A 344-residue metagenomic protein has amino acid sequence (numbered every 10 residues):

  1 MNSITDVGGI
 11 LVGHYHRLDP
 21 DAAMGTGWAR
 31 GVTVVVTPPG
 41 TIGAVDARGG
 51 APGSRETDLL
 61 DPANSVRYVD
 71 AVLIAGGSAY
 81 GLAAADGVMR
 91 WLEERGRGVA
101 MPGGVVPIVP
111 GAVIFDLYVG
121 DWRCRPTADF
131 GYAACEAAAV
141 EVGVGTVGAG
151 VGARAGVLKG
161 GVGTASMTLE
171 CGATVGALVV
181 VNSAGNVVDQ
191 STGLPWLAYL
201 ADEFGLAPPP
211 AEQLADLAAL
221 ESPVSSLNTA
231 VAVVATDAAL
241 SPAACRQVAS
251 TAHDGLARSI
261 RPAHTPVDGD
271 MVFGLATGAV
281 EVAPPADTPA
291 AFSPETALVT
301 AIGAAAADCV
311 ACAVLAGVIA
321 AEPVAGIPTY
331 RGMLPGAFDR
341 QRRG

Functional and structural regions predicted by a protein language model:
M1-D86, R90-G344: A structural signal for small-residue-enriched, beta-sheet-centric alpha/beta enzyme cores and oligomeric scaffold folds
